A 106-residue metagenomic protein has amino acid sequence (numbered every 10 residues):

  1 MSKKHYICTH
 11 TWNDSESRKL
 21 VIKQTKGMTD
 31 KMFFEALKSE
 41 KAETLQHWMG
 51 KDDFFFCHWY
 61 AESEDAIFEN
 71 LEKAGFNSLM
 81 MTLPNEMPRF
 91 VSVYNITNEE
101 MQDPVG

Functional and structural regions predicted by a protein language model:
M1-T44, M49-F54, A66, P88-G106: Short S/T/G/P-rich N-terminal loop/turn motif that feeds into the first structured element of a domain
A36, Y60-V93: An amphipathic, aromatic/His-enriched active-site/gating alpha helix that lines ligand/cofactor pockets
